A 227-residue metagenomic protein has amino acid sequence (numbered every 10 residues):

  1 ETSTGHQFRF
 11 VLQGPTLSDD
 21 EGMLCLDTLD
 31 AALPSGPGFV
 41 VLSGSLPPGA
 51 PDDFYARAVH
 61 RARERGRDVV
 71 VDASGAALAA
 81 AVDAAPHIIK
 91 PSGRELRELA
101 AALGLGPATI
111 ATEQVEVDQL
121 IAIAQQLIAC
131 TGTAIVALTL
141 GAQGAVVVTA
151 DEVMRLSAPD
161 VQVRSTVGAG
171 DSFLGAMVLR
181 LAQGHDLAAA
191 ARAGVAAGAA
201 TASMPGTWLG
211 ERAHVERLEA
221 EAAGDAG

Functional and structural regions predicted by a protein language model:
E1-F39, R217-G227: Conserved N-terminal subdomain of the carbohydrate kinase-like
R9-V11, P37-S45, D72, P91-G93: Short beta-strands and strand-loop turn motifs
P15-S18, L46-A50, A77-A79, G144-A145 (+1 more regions): Short, small-residue-enriched loops and turns at beta-alpha junctions that line or gate enzyme active sites
D19-D20, E98-L103, V163-V167: Short, charged, surface-exposed secondary-structure boundary motifs
M23-P34, A56, A79, D83 (+2 more regions): Amphipathic, non-transmembrane alpha-helical secondary structure
G36, A85, T166: Conserved functional loop/turn residues at catalytic and ligand-binding sites
D52-E152: Conserved phosphate/ATP/ADP-binding segment of small-molecule kinases
Q125-A142, T149-D151, S157-A222: Conserved post-catalytic alpha-helical subdomain immediately downstream of the catalytic base and nucleotide-binding
